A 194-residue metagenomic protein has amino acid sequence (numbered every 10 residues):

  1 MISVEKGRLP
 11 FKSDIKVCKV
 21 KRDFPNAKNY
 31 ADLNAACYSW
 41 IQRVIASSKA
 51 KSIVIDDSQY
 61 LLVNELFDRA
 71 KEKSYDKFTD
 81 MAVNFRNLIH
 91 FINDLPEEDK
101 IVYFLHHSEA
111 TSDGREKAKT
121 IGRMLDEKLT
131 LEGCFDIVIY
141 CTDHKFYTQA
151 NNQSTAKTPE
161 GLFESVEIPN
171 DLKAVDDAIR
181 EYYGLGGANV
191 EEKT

Functional and structural regions predicted by a protein language model:
M1, V102, V138-Y140: Short, well-ordered beta-strand core segments
M1-V54, Y60: Conserved P-loop
I41-I45, I92-P96, F135: Hydrophobic, Leu/Ile/Phe/Ala-enriched alpha-helical segments that form helix-helix packing faces
R43, L61-N64, C134, V138-C141: Conserved, well-folded catalytic cores of nucleic-acid-processing and energy-transducing macromolecular machines
K49, E97-D99, T142-H144: Short glycine/proline-enriched coil/turn segments at helix->beta-strand junctions
S52-T130: P-loop NTPase motor core
E109-T194: Conserved GTP-binding G-domain of TRAFAC-class P-loop NTPases and closely related GTPase folds
